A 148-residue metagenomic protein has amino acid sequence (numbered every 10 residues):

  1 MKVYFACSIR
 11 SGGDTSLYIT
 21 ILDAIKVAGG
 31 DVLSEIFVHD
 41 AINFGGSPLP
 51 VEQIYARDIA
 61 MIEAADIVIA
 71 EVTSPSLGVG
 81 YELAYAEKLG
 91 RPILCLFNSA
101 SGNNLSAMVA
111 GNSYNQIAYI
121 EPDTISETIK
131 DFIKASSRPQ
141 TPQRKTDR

Functional and structural regions predicted by a protein language model:
M1-R148: Conserved catalytic or regulatory cores that recognize and/or transform ribose-phosphate-containing ligands
